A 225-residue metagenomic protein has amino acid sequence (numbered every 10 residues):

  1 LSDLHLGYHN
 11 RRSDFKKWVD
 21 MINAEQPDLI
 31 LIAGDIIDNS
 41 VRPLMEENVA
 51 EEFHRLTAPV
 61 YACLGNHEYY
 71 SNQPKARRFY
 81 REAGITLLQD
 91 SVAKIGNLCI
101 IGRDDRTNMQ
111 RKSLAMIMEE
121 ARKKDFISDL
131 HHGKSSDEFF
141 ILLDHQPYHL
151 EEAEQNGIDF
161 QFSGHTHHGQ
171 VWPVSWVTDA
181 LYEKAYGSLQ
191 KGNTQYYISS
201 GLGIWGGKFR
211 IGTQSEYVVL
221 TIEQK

Functional and structural regions predicted by a protein language model:
L1-K225: Soluble catalytic domains of enzymes that build or remodel membrane lipids, polysaccharides, and related
